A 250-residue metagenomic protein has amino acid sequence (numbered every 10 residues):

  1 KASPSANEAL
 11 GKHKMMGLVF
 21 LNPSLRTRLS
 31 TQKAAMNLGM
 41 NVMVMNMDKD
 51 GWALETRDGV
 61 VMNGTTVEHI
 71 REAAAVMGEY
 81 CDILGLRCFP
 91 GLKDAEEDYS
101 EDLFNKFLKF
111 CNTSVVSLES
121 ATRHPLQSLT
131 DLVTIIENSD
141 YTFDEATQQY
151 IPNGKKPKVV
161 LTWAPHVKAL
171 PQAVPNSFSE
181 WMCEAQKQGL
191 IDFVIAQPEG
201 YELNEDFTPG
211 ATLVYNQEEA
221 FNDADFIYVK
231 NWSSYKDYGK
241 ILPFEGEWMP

Functional and structural regions predicted by a protein language model:
K1-L29, K33: Positively charged, low-complexity intrinsically disordered leader regions
L18, L84-L86, Y228-V229: Redox-cofactor binding/interface segments in oxidoreductases and associated redox assembly factors
L21-G39, I136-K230: Glycine-rich phosphate/diphosphate-binding loop of Rossmann-like nucleotide-binding domains
S30-Q32, N37-L54: Anionic-ligand anchoring segments at beta-strand to alpha-helix junctions in alpha/beta enzyme folds, i.e., glycine
G39-V42, D48-K49, I83, S114 (+1 more regions): Residue-level detector of anion-binding/catalytic polar loops
V60-A74, T212-Y215: Glycine-rich, highly charged phosphate/nucleotide-binding loops
E68, E72-A75, D82-E184: Anion-binding alpha/beta catalytic cores of soluble intermediary-metabolism enzymes, centered on
K93-D98, L170-Q172, N231-P250: Glycine/threonine-rich flexible loop motifs
